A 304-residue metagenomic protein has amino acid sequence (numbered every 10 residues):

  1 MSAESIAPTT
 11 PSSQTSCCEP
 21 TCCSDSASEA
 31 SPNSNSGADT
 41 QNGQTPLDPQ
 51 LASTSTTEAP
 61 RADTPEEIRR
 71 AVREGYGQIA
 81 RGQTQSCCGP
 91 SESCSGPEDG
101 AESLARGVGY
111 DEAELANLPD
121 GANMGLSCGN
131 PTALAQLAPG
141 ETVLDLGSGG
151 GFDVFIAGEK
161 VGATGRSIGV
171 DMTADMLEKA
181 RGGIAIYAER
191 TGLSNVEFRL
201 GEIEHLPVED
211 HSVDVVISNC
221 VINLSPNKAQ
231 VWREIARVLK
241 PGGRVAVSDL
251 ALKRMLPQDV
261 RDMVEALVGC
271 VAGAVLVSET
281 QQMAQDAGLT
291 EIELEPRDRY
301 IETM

Functional and structural regions predicted by a protein language model:
C17-S24, N42-G107: N-terminal auxiliary segments of SAM/dcSAM-dependent transferases
S95-T142, F152-K160: Conserved alpha-helix/loop element of class I SAM-dependent methyltransferases that forms part of the SAM/SAH-binding
A138-H205, Q230: Class I SAM-dependent methyltransferase SAM/SAH-binding core
V143, V216-I217: Hydrophobic beta-strand segment of the Class I
H205-D210, P226: Short conserved loop adjoining the S-adenosyl-L-methionine
A229-R244: A short glycine-rich, Lys/Arg-flanked "PGG" loop and its adjoining helix->strand segment in the class I
A251-V271: Short, glycine-/aromatic-enriched active-site segment of Class I SAM-dependent methyltransferases
G273-I292: Short alpha-helix
